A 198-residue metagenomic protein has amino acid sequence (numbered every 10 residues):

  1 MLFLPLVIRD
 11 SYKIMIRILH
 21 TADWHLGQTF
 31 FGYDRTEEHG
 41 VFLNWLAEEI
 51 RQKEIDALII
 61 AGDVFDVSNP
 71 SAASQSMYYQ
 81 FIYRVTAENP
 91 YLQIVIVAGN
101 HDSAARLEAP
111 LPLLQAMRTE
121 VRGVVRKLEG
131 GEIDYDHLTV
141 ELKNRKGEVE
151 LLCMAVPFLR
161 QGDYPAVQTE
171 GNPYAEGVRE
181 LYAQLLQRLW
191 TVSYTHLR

Functional and structural regions predicted by a protein language model:
V7-D10: Acidic, Ala/Val/Gly-enriched low-complexity intrinsically disordered segments
M15-L19, T139-M154, R160: Beta-strand-turn-beta hairpins that frame and shape the catalytic cleft of phosphate-ester-processing enzymes
M15-T36: Mobile, glycine- and charge-enriched loop segments and immediately flanking short secondary-structure elements within
D34-D136: Core catalytic region of metal-dependent phosphoesterases/phosphodiesterases, especially metallo-beta-lactamase-like
Q52-E54, K146-G147, S193: Glycine-rich phosphate-binding loop signature in dinucleotide/nucleotide-binding domains
D163-E180: Flexible, glycine/proline-enriched loop segments at strand-loop-helix junctions that form or flank small-ligand binding
T195-R198: Conserved small/polar residues in nucleotide/adenosyl-binding loops
